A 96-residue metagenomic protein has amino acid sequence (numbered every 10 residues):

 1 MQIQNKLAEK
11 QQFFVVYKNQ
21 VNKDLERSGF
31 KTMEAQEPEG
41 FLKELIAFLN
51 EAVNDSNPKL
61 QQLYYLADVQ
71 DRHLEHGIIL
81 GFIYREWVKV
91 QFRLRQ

Functional and structural regions predicted by a protein language model:
M1-E34: Short terminal alpha-helical segments
M1-F13, Q62, V88-F92, Q96: Hydrophobic alpha-helical segments at protein termini of multi-pass membrane proteins
Q4, A8, Q12, Q36 (+3 more regions): Generic amphipathic alpha-helical segments used as scaffolds and interaction surfaces in large, multi-domain proteins
R27-K31, P58, V88-F92: Intrinsically disordered or highly flexible coil/loop and linker segments, enriched in small and charged/polar residues
G29-A47, L94-Q96: Membrane-interacting alpha-helical segments
I46-G81: Amphipathic protein-protein interaction modules
L74-Q96: Amphipathic alpha-helical binding modules
